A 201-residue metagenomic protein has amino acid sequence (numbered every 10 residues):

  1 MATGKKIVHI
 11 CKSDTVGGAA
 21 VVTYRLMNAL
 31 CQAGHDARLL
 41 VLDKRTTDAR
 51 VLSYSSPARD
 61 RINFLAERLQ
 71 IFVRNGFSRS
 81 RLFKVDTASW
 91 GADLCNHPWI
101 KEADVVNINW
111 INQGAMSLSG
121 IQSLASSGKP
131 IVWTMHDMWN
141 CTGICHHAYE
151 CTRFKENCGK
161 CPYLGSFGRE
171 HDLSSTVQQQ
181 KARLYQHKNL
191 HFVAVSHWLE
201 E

Functional and structural regions predicted by a protein language model:
A2-E201: Catalytic cores of nucleotide-sugar-dependent glycosyltransferases that transfer UDP/GDP/TDP-activated
